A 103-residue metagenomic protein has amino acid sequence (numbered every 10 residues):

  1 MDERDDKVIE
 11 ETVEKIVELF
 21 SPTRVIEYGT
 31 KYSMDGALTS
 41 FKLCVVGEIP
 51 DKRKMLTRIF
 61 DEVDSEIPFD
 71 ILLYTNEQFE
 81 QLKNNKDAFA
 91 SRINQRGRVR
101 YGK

Functional and structural regions predicted by a protein language model:
M1-E27, Y32-T39, V46-K103: Catalytic core of pol beta-like nucleotidyltransferases
